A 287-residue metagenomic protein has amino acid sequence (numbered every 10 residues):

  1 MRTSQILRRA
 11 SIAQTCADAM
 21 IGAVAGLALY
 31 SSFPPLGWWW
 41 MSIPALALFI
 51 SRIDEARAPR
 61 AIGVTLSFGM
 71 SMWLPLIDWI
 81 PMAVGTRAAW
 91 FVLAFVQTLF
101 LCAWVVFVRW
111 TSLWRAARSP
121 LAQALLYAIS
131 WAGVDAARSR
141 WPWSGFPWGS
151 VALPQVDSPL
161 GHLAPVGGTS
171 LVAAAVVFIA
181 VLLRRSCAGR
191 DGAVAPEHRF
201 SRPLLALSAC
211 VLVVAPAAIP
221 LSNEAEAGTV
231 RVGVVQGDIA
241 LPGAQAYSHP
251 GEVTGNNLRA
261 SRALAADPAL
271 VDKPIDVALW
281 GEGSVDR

Functional and structural regions predicted by a protein language model:
R2-P220: Membrane-embedded alpha-helical bundles of multi-pass enzymes that act on lipidic or dolichyl-linked glycan substrates
I219-R287: Soluble catalytic regions of membrane-associated enzymes that act on cell-envelope and secretory-pathway components
